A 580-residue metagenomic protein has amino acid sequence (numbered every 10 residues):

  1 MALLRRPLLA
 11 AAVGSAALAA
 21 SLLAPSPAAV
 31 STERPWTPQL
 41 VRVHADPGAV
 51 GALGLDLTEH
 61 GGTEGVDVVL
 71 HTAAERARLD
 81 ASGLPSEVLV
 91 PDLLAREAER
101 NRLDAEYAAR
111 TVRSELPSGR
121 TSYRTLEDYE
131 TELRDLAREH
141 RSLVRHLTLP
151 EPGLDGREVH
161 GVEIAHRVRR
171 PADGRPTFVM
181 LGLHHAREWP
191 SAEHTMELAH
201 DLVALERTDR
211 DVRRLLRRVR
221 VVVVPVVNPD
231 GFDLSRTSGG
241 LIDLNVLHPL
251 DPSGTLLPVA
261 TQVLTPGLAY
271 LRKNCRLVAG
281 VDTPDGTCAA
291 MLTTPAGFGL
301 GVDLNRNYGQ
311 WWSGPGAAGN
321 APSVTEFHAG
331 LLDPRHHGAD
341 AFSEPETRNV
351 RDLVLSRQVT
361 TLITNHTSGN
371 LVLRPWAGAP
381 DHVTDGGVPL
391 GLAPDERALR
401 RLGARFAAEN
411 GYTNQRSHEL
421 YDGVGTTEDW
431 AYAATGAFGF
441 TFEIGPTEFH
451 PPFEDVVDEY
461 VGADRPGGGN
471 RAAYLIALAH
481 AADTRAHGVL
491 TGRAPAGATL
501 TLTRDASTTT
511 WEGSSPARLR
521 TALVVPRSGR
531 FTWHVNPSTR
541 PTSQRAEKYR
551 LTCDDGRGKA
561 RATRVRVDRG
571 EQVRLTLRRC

Functional and structural regions predicted by a protein language model:
M1-S31: Secretory targeting and sorting signals
E33-A45: Short glycine-/aliphatic-rich beta-strand segments at the starts of folded cytosolic domains
V50-G54, P495-S515: Short, ordered, surface-exposed loop/turn motifs in non-cytosolic proteins
L70-T283, P295, V350: Active-site-adjacent structural elements in enzyme catalytic domains
V159, V222, D251, L264-D285 (+1 more regions): Metallocarboxypeptidase
S507-R540: Short, acidic Ser/Thr/Gly-rich low-complexity loop/linker segments typical of extracellular and cell-surface proteins
S538-R566: A short, solvent-exposed loop/turn motif at the edges and junctions of modular extracellular/periplasmic domains
A560-C580: Extracellular beta-sheet/turn segments enriched in Thr/Pro/Gly and aliphatic residues
